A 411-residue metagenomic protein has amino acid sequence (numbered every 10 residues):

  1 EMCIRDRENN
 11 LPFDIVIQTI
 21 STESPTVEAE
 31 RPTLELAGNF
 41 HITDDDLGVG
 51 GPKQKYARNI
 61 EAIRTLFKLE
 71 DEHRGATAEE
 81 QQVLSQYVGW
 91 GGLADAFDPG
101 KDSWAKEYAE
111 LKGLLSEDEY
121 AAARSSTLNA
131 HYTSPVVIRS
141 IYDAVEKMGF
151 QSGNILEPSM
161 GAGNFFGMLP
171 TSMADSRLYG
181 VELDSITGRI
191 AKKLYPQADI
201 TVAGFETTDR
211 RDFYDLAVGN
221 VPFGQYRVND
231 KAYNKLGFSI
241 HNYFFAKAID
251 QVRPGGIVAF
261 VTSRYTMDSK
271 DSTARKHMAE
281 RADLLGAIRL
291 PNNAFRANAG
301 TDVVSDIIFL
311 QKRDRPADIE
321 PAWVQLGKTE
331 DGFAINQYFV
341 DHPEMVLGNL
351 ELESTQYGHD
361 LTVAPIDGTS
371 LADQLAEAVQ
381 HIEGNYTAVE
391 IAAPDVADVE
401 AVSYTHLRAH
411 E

Functional and structural regions predicted by a protein language model:
E1, R5-D45: Glycine- and charge-rich intrinsically disordered segments
M2-D6, T405-H410: Conserved small/polar residues in nucleotide/adenosyl-binding loops
H41-L194: Class I S-adenosyl-L-methionine
R139-M148, N154-L169, A203-A232, K247-Q251 (+1 more regions): Conserved proline-anchored active-site loop of SAM-dependent methyltransferases that bridges a beta-strand
K192-T208: S-adenosyl-L-methionine
F238-A294: Conserved Class I SAM-dependent methyltransferase catalytic core
A297-V389: Flexible, glycine-/basic-rich loop-and-beta segments that form/coincide with the SAM-dependent methyltransferase
A378, I382, Y386-L407: Basic, amphipathic N-terminal segments
